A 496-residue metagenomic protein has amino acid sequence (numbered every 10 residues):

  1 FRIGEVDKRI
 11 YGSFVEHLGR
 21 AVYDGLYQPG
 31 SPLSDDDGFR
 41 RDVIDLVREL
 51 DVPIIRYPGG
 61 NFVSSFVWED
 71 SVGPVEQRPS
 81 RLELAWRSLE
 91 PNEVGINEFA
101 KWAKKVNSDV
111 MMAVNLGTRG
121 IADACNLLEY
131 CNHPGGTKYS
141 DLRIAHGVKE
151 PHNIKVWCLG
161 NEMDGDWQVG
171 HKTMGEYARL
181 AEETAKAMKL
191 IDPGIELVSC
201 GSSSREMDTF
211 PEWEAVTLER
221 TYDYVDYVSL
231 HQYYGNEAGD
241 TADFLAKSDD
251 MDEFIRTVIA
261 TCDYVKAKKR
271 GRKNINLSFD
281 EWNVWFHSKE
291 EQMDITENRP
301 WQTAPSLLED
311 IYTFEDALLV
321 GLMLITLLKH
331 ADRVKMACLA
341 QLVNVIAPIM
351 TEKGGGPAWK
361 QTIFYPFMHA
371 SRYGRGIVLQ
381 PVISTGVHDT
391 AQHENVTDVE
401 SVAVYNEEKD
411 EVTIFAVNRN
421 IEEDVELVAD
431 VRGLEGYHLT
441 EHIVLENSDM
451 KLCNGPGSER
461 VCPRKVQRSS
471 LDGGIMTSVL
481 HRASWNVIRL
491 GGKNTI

Functional and structural regions predicted by a protein language model:
F1-W213, E219-Y227, M251-T296, W301-I496: Non-catalytic accessory regions flanking glycosidase/transglycosidase catalytic cores in CAZymes
H231-K247: Active-site His/acidic residue clusters
